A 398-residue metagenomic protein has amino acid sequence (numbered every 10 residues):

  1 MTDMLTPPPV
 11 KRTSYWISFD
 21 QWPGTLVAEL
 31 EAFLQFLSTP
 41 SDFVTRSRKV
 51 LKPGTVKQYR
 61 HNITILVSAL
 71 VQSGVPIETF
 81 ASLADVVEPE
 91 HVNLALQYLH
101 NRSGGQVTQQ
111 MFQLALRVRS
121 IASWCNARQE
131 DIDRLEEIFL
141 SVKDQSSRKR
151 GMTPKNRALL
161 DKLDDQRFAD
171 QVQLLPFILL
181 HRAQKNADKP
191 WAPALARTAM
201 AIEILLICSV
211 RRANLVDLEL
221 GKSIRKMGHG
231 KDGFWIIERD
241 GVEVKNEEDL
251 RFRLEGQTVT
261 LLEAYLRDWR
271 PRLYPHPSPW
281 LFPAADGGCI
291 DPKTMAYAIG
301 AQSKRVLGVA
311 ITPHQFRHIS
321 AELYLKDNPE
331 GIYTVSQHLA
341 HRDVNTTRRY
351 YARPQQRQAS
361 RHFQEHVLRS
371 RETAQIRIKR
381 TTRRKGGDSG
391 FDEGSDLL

Functional and structural regions predicted by a protein language model:
M1-R167, A187, I311, Y333 (+2 more regions): Charge-rich, intrinsically disordered N-terminal extensions that act as flexible nucleic-acid engagement or regulatory
C125-Q129, A194-T198, E203-K222, D327-E330 (+1 more regions): A short, glycine-centered helix-capping/turn motif at helix boundaries that positions DNA-contacting or catalytic
D144-Q145, F177, R182, D217-L261: Conserved tyrosine-mediated DNA breakage-rejoining catalytic core shared by Y-recombinases
S147-L180, K245-Q257, P275-P277: DNA breakage-rejoining catalytic core of tyrosine-based enzymes
Q166-A213: Basic, Lys/Arg- and aromatic-enriched nucleic-acid-binding interface segment
D188, C208, P271-P279, G287-C289 (+2 more regions): Short, basic (Lys/Arg/His-rich) helix/loop patches that form interaction surfaces in the mid-to-C-terminal regions
L339-R371: Catalytic-site neighborhood detector that most strongly recognizes the C-terminal catalytic loop/helix of tyrosine
H366-G386: Intrinsically disordered, low-complexity basic tails/linkers immediately adjacent to helix-turn-helix/homeobox/MYB/SANT
